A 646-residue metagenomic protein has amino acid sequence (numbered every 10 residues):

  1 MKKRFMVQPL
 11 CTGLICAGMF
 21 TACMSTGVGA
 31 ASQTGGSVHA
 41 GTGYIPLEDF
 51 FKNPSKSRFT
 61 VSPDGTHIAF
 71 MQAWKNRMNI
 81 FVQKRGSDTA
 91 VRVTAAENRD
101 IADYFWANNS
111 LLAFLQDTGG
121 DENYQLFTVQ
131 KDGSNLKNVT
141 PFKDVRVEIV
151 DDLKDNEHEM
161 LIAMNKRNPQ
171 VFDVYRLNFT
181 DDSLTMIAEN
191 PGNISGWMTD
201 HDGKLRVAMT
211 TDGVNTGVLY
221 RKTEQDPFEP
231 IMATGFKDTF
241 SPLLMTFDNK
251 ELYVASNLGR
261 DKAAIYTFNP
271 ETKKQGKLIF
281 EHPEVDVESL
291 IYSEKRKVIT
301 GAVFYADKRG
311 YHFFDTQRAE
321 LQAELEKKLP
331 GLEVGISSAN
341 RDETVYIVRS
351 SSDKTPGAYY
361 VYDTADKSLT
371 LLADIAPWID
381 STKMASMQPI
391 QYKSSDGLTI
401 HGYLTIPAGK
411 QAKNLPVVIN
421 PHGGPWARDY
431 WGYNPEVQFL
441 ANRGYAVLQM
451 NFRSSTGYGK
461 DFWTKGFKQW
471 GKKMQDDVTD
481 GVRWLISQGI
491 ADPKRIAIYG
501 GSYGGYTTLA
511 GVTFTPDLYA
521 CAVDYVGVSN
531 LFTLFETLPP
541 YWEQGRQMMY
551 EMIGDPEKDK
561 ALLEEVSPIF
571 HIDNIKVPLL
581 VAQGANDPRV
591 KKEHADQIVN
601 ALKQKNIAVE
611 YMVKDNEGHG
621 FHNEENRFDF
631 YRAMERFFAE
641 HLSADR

Functional and structural regions predicted by a protein language model:
K2-T12: Bacterial N-terminal signal peptides that target proteins for export
T21-A22: C-terminal motif of bacterial Sec signal peptides marking the signal peptidase cleavage site
A40-W74: Mature N-terminal segment immediately following signal peptide/propeptide cleavage in secreted/periplasmic
F51-S57, K75-I80, A95-A102, A107-H401 (+3 more regions): Peripheral, non-catalytic segments that deliver or gate enzyme domains
F70-V91: Beta-propeller domains
S351, N420-G424, G584: Glycine-rich His-Gly loop
W378-K494, G501-S502, T507, E536-R546: Cap/lid segment of the alpha/beta-hydrolase catalytic domain
F452-R646: Active-site-proximal cap/loop segments of hydrolase catalytic domains
